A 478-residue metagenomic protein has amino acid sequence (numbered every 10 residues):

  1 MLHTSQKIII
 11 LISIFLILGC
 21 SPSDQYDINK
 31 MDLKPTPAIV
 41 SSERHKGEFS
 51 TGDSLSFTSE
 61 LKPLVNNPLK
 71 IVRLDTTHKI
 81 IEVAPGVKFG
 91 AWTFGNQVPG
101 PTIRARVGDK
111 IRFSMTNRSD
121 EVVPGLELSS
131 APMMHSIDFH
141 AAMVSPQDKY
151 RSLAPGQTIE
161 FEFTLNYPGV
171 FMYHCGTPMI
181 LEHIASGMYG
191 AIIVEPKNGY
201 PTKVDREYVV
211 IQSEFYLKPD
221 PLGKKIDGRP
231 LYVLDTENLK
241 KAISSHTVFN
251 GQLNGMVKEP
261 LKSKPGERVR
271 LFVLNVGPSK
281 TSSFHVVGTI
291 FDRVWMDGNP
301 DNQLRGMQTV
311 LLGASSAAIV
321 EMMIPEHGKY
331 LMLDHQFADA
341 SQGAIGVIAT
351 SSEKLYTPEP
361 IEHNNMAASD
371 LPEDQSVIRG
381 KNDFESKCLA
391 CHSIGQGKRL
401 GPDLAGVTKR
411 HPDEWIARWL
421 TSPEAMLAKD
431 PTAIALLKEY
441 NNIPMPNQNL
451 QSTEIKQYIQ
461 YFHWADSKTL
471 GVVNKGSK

Functional and structural regions predicted by a protein language model:
I17-G19: C-terminal motif of bacterial Sec signal peptides marking the signal peptidase cleavage site
S21-S23: Bacterial signal peptide processing site
Y26-S56, E60-N66, A185-L217, L222 (+6 more regions): Extracytoplasmic/periplasmic copper-protein system
I71-I193, S279-L312, L333-I348: Histidine- and aromatic-enriched segments that form or immediately flank copper-ligand environments
R106, E414-R418, N441-G476: C-terminal capping alpha-helices of c-type cytochrome domains
D120, G176-M179, K197-G199, H392-G397 (+3 more regions): Detector for the c-type heme attachment site
R206-P265: Acidic-aromatic/histidine active-site loop/patch
D374-G397: Sequence/structural segment immediately N-terminal to covalent heme-attachment motifs in c-type and related
